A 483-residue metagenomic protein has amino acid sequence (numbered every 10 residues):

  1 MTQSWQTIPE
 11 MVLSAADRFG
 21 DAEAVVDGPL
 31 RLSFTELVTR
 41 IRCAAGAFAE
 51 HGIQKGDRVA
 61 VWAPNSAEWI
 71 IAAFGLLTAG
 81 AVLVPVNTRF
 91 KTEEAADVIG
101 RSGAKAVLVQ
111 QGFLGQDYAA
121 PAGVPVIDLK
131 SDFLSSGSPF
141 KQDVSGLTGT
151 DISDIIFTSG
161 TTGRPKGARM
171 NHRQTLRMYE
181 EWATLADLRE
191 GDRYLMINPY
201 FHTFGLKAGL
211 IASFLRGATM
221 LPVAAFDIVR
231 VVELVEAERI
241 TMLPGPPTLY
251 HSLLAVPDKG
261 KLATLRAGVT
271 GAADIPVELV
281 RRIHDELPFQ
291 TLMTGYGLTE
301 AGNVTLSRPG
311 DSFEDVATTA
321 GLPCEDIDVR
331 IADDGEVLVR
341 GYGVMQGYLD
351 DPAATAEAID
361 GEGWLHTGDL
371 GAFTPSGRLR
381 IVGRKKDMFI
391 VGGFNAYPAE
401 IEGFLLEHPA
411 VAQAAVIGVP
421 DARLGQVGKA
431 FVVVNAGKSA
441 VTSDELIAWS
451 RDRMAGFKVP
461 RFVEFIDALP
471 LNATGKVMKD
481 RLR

Functional and structural regions predicted by a protein language model:
T2-W5, L13, D21-S66, I70-F74 (+3 more regions): Conserved AMP-binding/adenylate-forming core of the ANL superfamily
Q3-W5, G20-D21, P139-F157, R164 (+1 more regions): Conserved pre-ATP/AMP-binding loop-to-beta segment of ANL
S33-T35, S153-R177: Conserved AMP-binding A3 loop
E50-H51, T78-S136, Q142-S145, D258 (+1 more regions): Structural core segment of the AMP-binding/adenylate-forming
F90-E93, V107, V235, L243 (+6 more regions): AMP-binding/adenylate-forming catalytic core of the ANL superfamily
L176-R193, F201-M242, V256: Conserved AMP-binding/adenylation subdomain of ANL enzymes
I240-G245, L254-D315, D328: Gly/Ser/Thr-rich phosphate-binding loop
F313-A317, L322, V344-G368, T374 (+3 more regions): Conserved ANL (AMP-binding/adenylate-forming) active-site segment centered on the GW(Y/F)…HTG consensus within
